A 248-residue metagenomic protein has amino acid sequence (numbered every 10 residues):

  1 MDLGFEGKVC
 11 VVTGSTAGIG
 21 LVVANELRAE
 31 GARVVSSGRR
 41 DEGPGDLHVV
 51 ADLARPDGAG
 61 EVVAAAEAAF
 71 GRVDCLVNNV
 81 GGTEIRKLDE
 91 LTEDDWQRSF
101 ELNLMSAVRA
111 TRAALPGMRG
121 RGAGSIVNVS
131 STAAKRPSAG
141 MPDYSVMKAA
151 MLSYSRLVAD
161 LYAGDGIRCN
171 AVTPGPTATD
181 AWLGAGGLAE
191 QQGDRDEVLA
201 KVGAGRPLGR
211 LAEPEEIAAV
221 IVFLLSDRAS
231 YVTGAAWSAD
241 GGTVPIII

Functional and structural regions predicted by a protein language model:
V9, T16-A17: Conserved glycine-rich cofactor-binding loop
K87-L88, D95-F100, V198, V202: Substrate-binding pocket helix/loop in short-chain dehydrogenase/reductase
T111, M147, S155: Active-site helix of classical SDR
P116, D160-L161, S230: Alpha-helical segment proximal to the catalytic Tyr-Lys
S131: Residue(s) in the substrate-gating loop at a strand-loop-helix junction that position the organic substrate next
R136, V222, T233-I248: Short C-terminal tail/terminal secondary-structure segment of NAD(P)H-dependent dehydrogenase/reductase domains
A163, R168, V232-G234: Short, small/polar-rich loop/turn modules that mediate ligand/substrate recognition or access, typified
